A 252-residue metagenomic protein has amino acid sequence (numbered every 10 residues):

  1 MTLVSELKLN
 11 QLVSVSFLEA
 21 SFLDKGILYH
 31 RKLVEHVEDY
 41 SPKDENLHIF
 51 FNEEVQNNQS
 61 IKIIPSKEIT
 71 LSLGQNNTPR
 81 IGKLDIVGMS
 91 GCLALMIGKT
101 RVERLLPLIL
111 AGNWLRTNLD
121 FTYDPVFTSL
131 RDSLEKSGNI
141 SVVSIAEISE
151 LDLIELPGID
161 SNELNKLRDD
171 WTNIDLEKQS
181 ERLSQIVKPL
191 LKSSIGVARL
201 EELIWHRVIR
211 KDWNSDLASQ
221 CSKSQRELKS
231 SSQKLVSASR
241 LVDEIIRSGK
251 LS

Functional and structural regions predicted by a protein language model:
M1-S252: Replace "Mg2+/Mn2+-dependent" with "divalent metal-dependent
